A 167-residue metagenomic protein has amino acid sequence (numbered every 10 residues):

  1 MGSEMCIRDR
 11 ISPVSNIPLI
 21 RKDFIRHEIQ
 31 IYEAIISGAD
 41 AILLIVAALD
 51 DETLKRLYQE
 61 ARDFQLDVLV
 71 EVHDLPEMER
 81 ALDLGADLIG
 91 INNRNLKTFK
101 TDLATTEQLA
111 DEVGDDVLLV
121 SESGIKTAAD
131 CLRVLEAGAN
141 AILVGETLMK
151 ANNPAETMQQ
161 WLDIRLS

Functional and structural regions predicted by a protein language model:
M1-I7: Short, small-residue-biased leader/transition segments that mark boundaries at the very start of proteins
S3, P18-H27, D40-D51, F64-M78 (+2 more regions): Catalytic beta/alpha-barrel core
R8-D9, D102-Q108: Charged helix-capping and loop-helix junction motifs
V14-I17, I36-I42, R62-L66, D83-G90 (+2 more regions): Glycine-enriched alpha-helix->loop->beta-strand junction motifs that scaffold or abut catalytic
R26-S37, D74-L84, S121, I125-V144: Catalytic cores of alpha/beta
E33-T53, G90-F99, A137-M158: Glycine-rich phosphate-binding active-site loops on the catalytic face of alpha/beta enzymes
Q108-E112, K150-S167: C-terminal helical cap(s) of enzyme catalytic domains, especially alpha/beta-barrels
